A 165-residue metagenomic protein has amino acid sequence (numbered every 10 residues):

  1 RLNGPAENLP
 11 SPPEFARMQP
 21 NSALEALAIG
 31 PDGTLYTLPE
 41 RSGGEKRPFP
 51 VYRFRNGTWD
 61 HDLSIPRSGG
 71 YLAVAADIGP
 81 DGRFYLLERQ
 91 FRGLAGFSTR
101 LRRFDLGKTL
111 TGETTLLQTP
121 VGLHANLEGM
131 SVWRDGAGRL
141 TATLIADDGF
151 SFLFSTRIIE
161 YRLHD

Functional and structural regions predicted by a protein language model:
R1-D165: Sequence/structural signature of beta-propeller domains
